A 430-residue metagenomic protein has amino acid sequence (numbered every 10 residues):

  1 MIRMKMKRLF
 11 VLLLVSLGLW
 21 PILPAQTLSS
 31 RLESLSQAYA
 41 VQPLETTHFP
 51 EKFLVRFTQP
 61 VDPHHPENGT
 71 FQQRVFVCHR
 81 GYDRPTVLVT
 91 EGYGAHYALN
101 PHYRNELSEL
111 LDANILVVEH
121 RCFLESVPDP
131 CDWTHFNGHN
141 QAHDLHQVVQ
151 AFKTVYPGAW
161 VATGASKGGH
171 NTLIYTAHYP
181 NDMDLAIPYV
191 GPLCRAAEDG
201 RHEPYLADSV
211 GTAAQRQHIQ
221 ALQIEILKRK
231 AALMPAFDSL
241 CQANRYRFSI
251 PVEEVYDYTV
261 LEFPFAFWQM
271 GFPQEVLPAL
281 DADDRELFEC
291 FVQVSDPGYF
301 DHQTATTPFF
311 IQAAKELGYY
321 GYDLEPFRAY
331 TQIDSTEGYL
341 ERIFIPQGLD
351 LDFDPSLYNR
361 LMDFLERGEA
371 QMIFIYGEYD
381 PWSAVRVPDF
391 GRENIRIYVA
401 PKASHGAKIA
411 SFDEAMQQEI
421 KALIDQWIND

Functional and structural regions predicted by a protein language model:
M1-L28, L206-Q215: Bacterial Sec-dependent N-terminal signal peptides
A25-N114, D413-D430: Catalytic-loop region of hydrolases
C122-T134: Glycine-rich "HGGG/HGxG" loop immediately N-terminal to the catalytic nucleophile of the alpha/beta-hydrolase
H135-T154: Alpha/beta-hydrolase active-site loop
Y156-S166: Alpha/beta-hydrolase fold nucleophile elbow
G164-G168, T172, D380: Gly/Ala-rich beta-loop-alpha elbow adjacent to hydrolase catalytic centers
N171-I311: Alpha/beta-hydrolase
F265-D430: C-terminal subdomain of alpha/beta-hydrolase-fold enzymes, centered on the catalytic histidine and its supporting
